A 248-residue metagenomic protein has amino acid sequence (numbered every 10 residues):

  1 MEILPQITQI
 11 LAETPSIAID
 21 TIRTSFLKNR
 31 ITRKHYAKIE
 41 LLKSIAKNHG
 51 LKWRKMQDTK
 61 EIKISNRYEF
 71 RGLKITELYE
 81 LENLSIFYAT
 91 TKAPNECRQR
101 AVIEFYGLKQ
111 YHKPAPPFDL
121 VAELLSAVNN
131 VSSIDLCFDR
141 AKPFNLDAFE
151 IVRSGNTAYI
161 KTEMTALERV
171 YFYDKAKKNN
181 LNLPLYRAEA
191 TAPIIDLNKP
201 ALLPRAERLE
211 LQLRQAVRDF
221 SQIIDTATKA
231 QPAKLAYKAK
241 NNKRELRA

Functional and structural regions predicted by a protein language model:
M1-L246: Structured, helix-rich domain cores that form ligand/interaction pockets
